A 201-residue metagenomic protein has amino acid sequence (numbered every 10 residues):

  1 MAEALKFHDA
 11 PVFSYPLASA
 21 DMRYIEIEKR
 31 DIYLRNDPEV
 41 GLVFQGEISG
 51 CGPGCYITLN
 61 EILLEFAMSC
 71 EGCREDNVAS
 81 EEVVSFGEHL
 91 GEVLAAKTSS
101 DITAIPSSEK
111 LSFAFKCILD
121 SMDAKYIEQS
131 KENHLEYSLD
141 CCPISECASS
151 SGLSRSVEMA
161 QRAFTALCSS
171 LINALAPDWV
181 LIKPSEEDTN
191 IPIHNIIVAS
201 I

Functional and structural regions predicted by a protein language model:
M1-A163, D178-H194, S200-I201: N-terminal accessory segment detector
F164-I172: Mixed-charge, glycine-accented linear interaction segment located at domain edges/termini
